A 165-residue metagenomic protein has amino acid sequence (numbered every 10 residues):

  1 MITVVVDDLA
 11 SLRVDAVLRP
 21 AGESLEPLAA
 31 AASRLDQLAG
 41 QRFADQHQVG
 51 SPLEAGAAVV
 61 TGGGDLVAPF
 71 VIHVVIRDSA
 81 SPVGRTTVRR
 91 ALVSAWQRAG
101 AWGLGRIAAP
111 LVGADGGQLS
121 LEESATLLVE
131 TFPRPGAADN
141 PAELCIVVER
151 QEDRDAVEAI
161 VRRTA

Functional and structural regions predicted by a protein language model:
M1-W102: Glycine-/small-residue-enriched capping loops at alpha/beta junctions
D78-A165: Phosphate/ribose-phosphate-bearing ligand recognition and processing surfaces, centered on ADP-ribose/NAD(+/P+) systems
